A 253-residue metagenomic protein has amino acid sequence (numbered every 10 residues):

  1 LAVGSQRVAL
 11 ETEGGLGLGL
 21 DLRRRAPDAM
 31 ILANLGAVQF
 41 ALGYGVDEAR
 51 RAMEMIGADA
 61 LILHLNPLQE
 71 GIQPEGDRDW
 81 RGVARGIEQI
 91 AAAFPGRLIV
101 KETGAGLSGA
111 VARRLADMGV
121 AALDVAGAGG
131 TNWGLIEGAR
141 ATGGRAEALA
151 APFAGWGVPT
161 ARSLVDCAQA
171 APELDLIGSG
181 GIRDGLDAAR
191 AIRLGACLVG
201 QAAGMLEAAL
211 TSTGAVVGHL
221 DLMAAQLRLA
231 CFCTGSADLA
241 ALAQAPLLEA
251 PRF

Functional and structural regions predicted by a protein language model:
L1-R114, M118, N132, E137 (+2 more regions): Active-site entrance/lid segments in N-terminal catalytic domains of soluble metabolic enzymes
G4-S5, E102, A126, G180 (+1 more regions): Short beta->alpha connector loops at strand-helix junctions that form conserved, small/polar/Pro-enriched
N34, I99, D124, I177 (+1 more regions): Conserved beta-strand segments that form the floor/walls of ligand-binding pockets within enzyme and binding domains
G43-R51, A105-A122, V165-P172, I182-C197: Catalytic cores of alpha/beta
A58-A60, A126-G130, A196: Conserved long hydrophobic alpha-helices within structured protein cores
N66, A128, G204: Flexible loop residues that form catalytic and substrate-binding hotspots at small-molecule/glycan-binding clefts
D79, V125-R140, F153-L164: Conserved mixed alpha/beta catalytic, RNA-binding, or beta-rich assembly cores of soluble enzyme, regulatory
A148-S179, R183-F253: Alpha/beta catalytic cores of nucleotide-metabolism and tRNA/nucleoside-modifying enzymes
